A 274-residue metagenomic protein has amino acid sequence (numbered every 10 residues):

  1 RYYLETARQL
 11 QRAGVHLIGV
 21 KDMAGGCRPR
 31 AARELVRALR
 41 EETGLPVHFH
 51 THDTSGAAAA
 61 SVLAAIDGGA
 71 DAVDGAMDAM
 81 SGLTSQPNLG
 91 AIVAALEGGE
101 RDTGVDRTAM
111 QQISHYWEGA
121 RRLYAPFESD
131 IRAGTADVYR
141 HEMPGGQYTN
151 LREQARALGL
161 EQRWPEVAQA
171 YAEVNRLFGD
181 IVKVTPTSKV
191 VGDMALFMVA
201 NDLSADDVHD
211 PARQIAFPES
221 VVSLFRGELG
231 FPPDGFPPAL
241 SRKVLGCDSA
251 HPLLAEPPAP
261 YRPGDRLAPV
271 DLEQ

Functional and structural regions predicted by a protein language model:
R1, K21-G25, H50-G56, D78-M80 (+1 more regions): Active-site beta-loop-alpha junctions enriched in small/polar residues
R1-V47, L63-A70: Alpha/beta enzyme core
D22, G68-S85: Glycine-rich phosphate-binding active-site loops on the catalytic face of alpha/beta enzymes
P29-T43, S114, E118-N150: Active-site/ligand-binding-proximal alpha/beta "capping" segment
D53-A65, G75-M77, G90: Thiamine diphosphate
S81-G104: C-terminal helical cap(s) of enzyme catalytic domains, especially alpha/beta-barrels
D102-W117: Phosphate/diphosphate-binding loops
R132-A136, E142, G146-Q274: Terminal or standalone catalytic/regulatory effector modules within metabolic enzymes and repeat proteins
